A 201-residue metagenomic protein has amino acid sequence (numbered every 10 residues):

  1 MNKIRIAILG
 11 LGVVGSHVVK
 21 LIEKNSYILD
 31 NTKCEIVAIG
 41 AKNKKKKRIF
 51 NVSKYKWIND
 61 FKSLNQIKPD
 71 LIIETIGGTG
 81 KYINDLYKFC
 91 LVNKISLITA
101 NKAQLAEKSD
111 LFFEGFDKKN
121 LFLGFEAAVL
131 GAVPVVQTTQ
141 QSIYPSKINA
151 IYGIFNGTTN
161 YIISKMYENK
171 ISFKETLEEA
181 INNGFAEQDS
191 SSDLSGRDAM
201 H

Functional and structural regions predicted by a protein language model:
I6-I8: Hydrophobic Val/Ile/Leu positions in short beta-strands of Rossmann-like dinucleotide-binding domains
L11: Glycine-rich Rossmann-fold phosphate-binding loop(s) that bind the pyrophosphate of adenine dinucleotide cofactors
G15-S16, I83: N-terminal Rossmann-fold NAD(P) dinucleotide-binding loop
N25-F50: NAD(P)-binding Rossmann-fold cofactor-contacting core
K45, S63-N84, S96-A100: Rossmann-like NAD(P)-binding element
K56-F61: Short acidic-hydrophobic, aromatic-tinged amphipathic segments that line or gate anion-handling sites
G78-V92, K102-Q140: Rossmann-fold NAD(P)-binding glycine/threonine-rich loop
Q141-H201: Conserved anion/nucleotide-ligand pocket segment
